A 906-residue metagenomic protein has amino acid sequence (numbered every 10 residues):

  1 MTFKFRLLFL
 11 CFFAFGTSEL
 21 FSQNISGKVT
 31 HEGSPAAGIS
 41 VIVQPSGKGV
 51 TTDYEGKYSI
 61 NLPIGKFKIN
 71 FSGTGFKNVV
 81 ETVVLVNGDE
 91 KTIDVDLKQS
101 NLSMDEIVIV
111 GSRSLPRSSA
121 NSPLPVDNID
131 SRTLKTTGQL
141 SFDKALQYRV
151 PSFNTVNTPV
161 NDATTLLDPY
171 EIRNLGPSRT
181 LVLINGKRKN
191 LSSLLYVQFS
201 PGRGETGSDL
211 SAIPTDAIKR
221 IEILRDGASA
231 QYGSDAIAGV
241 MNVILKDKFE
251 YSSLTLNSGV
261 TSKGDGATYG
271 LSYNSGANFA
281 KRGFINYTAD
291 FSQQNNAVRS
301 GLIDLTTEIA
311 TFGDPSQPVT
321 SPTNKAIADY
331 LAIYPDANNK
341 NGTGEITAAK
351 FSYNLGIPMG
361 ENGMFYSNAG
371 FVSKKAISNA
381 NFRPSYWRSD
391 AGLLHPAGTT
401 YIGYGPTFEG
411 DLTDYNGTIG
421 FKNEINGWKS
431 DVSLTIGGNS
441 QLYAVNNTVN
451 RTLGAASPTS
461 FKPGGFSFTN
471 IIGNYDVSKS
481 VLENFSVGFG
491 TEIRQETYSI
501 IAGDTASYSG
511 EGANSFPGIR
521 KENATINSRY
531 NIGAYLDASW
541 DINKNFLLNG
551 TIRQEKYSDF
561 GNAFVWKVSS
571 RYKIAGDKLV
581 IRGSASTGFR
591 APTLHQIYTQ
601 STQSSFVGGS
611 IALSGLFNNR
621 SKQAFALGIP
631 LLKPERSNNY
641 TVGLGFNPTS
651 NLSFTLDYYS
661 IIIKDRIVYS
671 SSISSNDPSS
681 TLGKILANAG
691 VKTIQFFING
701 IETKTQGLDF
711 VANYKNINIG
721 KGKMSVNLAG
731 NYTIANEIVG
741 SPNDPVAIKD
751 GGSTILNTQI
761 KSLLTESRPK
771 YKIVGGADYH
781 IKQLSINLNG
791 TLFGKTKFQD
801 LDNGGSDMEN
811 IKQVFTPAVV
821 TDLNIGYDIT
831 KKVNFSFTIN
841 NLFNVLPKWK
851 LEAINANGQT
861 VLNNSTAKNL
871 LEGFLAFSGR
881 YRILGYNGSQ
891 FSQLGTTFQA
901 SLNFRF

Functional and structural regions predicted by a protein language model:
K28-S34, G38-Q44, S72-F76, V86 (+3 more regions): Short, acidic, small-residue-rich periplasmic hinge/interaction motif at the N-terminus of Gram-negative outer-membrane
G47-K57: Short, acidic Ser/Thr/Gly-rich low-complexity loop/linker segments typical of extracellular and cell-surface proteins
Y58-N61, K187-R225: Short acidic/polar hinge/loop motifs at secondary-structure boundaries that mediate gating or recognition
E90-D96, F142-A145, R149, Y170 (+4 more regions): N-terminal periplasmic accessory domains that precede and gate Gram-negative outer-membrane beta-barrel machines
V126, Q147-S192: Extracytoplasmic beta-strand/coil segments of soluble accessory domains associated with Gram-negative outer-membrane
S192, I734, L792-D802, Y827-F906: C-terminal beta-signal and adjacent terminal beta-strands/loops of Gram-negative outer-membrane beta-barrel proteins
P396-G398, Y404-N426, L434-G438, T448-L547 (+5 more regions): Outer-membrane beta-barrel transmembrane domain signature of Gram-negative proteins, especially the mid-to-C-terminal
N545, Y658-K664, V668-L801, S901 (+1 more regions): Gram-negative outer-membrane beta-barrel transporters
